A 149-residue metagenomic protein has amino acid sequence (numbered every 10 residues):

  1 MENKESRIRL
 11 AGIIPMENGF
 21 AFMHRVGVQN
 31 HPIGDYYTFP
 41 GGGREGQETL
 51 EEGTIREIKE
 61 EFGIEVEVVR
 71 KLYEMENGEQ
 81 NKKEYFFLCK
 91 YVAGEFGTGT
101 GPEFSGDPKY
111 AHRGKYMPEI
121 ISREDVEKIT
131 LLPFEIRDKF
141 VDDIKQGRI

Functional and structural regions predicted by a protein language model:
M1-T38, E67-R70: N-terminal strand-loop-strand
A11, F86, D138-V141: Residue-level detector of intrinsically disordered/flexible regions characterized by low predicted structural confidence
G27-V28, Y37, E84, P102 (+1 more regions): Short, glycine/charged-enriched secondary-structure capping and boundary segments
G43-E67, M75-L132, I149: Unchanged
I136-I149: C-terminal/domain-terminus segments
